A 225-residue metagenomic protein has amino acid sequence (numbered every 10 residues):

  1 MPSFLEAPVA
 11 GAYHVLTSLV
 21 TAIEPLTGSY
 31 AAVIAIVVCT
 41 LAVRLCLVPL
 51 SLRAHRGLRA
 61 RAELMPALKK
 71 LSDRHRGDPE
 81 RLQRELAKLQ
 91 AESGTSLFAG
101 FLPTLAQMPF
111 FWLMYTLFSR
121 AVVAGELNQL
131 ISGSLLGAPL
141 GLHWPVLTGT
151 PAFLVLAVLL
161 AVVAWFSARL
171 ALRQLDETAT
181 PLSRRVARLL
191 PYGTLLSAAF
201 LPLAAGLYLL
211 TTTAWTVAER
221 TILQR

Functional and structural regions predicted by a protein language model:
M1-R225: Helix-loop-helix
